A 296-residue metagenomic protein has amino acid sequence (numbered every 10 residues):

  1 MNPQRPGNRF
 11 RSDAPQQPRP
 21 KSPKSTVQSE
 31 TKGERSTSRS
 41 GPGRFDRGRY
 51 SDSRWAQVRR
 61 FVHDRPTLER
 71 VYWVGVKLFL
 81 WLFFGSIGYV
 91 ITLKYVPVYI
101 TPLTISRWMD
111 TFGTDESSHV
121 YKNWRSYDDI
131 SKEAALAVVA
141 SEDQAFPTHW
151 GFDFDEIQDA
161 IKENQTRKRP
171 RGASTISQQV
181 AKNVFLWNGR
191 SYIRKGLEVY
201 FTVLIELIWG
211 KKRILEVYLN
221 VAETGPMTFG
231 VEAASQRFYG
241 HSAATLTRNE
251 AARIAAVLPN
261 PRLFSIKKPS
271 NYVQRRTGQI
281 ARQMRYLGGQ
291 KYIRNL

Functional and structural regions predicted by a protein language model:
N2-L296: Juxtamembrane regions of bacterial inner-membrane/periplasmic proteins, predominantly the peptidoglycan biogenesis
